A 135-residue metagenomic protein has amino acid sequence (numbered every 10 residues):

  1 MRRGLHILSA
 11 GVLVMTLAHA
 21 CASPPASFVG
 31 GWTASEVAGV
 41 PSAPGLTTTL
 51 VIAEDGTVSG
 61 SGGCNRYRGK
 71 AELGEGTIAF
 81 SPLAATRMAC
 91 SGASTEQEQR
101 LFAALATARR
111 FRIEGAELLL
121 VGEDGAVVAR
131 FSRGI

Functional and structural regions predicted by a protein language model:
R2-I135: Lipid interaction determinants
